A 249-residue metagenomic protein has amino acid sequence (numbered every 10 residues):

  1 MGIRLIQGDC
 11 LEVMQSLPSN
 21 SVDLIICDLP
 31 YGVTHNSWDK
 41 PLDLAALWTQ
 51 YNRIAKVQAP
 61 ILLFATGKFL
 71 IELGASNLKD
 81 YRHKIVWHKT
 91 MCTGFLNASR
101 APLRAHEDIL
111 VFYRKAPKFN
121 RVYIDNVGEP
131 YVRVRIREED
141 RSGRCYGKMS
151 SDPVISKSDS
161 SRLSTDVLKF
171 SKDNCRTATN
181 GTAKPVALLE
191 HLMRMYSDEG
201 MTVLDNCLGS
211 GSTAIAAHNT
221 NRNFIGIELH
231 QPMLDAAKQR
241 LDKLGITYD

Functional and structural regions predicted by a protein language model:
M1-D235, I246: Core catalytic lobe of class I
K238-D249: Short, conserved SAM-binding/catalytic segment of Class I S-adenosyl-L-methionine-dependent methyltransferases
